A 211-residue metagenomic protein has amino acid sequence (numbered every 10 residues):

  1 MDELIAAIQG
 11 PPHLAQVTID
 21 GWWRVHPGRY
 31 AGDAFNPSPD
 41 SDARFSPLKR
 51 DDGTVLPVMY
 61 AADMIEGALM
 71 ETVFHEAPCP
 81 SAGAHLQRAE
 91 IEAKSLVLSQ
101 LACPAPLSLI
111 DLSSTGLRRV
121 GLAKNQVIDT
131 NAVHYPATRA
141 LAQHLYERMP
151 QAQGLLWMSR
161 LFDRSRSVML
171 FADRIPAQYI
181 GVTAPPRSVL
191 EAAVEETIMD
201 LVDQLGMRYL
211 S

Functional and structural regions predicted by a protein language model:
M1-P47, P78-S211: Active-site and NAD+-binding cores of ADP-ribose-processing enzymes
P47-P80: Extended catalytic/binding region for NAD+/ADP-ribose chemistry, centered on the ART fold
